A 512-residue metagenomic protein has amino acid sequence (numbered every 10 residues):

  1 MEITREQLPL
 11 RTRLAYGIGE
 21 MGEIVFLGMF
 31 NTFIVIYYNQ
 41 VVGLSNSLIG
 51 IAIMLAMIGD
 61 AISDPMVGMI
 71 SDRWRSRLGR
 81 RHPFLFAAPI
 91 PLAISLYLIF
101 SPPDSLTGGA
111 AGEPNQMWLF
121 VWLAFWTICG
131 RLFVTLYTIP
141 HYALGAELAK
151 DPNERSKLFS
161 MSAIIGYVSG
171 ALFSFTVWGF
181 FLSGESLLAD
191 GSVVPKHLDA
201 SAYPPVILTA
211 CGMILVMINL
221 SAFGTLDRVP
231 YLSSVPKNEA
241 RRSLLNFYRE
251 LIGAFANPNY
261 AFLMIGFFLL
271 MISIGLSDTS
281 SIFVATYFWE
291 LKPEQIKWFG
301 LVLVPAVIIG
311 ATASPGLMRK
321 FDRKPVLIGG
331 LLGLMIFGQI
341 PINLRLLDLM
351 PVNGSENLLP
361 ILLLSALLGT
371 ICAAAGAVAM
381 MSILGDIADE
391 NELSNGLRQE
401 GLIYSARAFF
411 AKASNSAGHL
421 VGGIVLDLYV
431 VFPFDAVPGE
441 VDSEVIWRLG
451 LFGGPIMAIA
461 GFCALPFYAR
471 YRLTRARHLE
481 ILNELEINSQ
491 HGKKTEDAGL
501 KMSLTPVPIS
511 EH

Functional and structural regions predicted by a protein language model:
M1-H512: Membrane-embedded alpha-helical bundles of multi-pass transporters/translocases, especially carrier/permease families
